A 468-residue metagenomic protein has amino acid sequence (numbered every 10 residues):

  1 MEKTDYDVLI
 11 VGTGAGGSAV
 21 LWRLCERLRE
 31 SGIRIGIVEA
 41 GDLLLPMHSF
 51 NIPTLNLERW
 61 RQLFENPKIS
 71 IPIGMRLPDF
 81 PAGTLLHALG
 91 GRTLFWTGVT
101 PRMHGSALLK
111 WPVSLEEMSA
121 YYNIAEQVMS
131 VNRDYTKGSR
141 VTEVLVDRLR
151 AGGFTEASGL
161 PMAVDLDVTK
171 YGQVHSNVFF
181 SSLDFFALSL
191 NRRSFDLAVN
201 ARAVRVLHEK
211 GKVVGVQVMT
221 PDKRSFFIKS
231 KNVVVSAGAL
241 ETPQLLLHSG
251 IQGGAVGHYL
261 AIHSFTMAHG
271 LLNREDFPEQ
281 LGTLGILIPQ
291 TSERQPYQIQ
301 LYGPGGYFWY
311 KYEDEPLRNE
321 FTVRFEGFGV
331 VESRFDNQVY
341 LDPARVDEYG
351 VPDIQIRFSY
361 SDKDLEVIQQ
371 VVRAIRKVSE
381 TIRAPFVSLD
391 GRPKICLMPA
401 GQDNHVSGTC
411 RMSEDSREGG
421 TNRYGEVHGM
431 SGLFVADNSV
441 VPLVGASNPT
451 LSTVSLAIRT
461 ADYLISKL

Functional and structural regions predicted by a protein language model:
E2-G16, G36: Beta1/beta-strand and adjacent pyrophosphate-binding region of the FAD-binding site in flavoprotein oxidoreductases
I10, G14-A15, A19, L240 (+1 more regions): Residue-level detector of alpha-helix initiation sites
C25-N51, V206, Q217-T283, D437 (+2 more regions): Glycine-rich loop(s) and the adjacent beta-strand/alpha-helix scaffold that form part
N56-T136, F328-P343, D347: Redox-cofactor-proximal catalytic regions of oxidoreductases
I71, L77, R92, G253-Q369 (+4 more regions): FAD cofactor-binding and catalytic pocket of flavoenzymes
S114-R205, V213, L397-Q402, T409-R411: Conserved redox-cofactor binding core of oxidoreductases
Q173-V174, A198-V199, V204-E209, V367-V444 (+1 more regions): A glycine-rich dinucleotide-binding beta-alpha-beta segment and adjacent secondary-structure elements that constitute
L443-L464: A conserved FAD-binding loop/helix module that cradles the flavin
